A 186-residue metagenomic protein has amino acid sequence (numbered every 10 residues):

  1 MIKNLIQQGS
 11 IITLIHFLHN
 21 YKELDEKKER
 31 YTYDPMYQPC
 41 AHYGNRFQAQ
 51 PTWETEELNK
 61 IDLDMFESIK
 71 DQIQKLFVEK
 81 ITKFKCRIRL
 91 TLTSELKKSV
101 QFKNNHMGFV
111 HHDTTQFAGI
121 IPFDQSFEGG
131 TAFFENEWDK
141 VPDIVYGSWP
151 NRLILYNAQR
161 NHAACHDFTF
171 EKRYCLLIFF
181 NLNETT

Functional and structural regions predicted by a protein language model:
M1-M107: Non-heme Fe(II)/2-oxoglutarate
T93-T186: Catalytic core of non-heme Fe(II) oxygenases with the double-stranded beta-helix
